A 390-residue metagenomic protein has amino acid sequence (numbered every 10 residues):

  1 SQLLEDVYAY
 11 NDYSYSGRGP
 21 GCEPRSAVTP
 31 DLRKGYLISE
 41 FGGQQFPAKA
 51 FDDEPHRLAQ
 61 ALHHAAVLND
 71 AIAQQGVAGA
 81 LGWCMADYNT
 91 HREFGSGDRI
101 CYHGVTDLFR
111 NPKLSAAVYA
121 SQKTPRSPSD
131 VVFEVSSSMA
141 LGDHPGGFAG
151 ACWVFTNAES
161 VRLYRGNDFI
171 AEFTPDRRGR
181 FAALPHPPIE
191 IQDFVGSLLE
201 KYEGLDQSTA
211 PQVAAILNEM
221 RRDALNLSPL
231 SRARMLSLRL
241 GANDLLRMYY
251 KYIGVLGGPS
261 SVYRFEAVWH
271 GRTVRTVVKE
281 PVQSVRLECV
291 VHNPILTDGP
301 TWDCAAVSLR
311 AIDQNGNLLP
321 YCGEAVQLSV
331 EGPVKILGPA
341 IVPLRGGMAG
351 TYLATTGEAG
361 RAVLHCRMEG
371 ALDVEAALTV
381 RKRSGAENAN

Functional and structural regions predicted by a protein language model:
S1-S115, Q122, P128-P145, D176: Substrate-binding/catalytic cleft of secreted carbohydrate-active enzymes, primarily glycoside hydrolases
C84, N89, F94-E288, N317-L319: Catalytic cores of secreted or luminal carbohydrate-active enzymes
H103, D168-E172, Y321-P333, P339 (+1 more regions): Short, well-ordered beta-strand segments
L141-G147, I295-A305: Short, solvent-exposed loop/linker segments at the N-terminal edge of repeated beta-sheet extracellular domains
C152-T156, D303-P320, V363-C366: Beta-strand-rich structural segments
R180-I191, E331-M348: Low-complexity "stalk/linker" and mucin-like segments enriched in Ser/Thr/Pro/Ala/Gly
Y252-G254, G350-E358: Extracellular/luminal low-complexity segments enriched in Ser/Thr/Pro
G258-V262, W302-C304, E358-R361: Extracellular Ig-like/FN3 beta-sandwich strand-entry sites
